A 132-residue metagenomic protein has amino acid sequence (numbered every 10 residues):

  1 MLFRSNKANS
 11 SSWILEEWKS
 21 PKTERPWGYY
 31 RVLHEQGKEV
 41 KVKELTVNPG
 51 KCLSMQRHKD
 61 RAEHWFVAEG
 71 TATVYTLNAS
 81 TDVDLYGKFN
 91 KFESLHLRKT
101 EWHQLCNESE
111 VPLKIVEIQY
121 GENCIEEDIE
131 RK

Functional and structural regions predicted by a protein language model:
M1-P26: Classical nucleotidyltransferase
T23-A62, A68, I118: A short glycine-rich, His/Asp/Glu-containing loop-to-beta-strand
N48, D60, V67, N90 (+2 more regions): A short, compositionally biased micro-patch
C52, H64, T71-T73, S94 (+2 more regions): Structural motif
L53-K59, F66, T76, Y86-G87 (+1 more regions): Short histidine-centered beta-strand/loop micro-motifs that create catalytic or ligand/metal-coordination sites
E63-H64, A68-G70, T76, S80-V83 (+1 more regions): A compact, surface-exposed functional segment
T76-H103: Short acidic-glycine-tyrosine-enriched beta hairpin
Q104-K132: Double-stranded beta-helix
